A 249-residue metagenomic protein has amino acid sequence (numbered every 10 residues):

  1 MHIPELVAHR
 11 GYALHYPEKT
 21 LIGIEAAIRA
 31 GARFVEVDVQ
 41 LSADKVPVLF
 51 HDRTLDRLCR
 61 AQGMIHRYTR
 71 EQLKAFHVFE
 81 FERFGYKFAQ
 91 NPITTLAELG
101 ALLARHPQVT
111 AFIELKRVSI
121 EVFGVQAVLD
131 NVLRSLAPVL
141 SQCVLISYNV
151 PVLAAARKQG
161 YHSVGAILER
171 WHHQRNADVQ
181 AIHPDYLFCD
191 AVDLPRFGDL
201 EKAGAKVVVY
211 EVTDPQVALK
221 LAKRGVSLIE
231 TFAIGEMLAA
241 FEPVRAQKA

Functional and structural regions predicted by a protein language model:
M1-A249: Phosphate-group recognition and catalysis centered on beta-loop-alpha active-site segments
